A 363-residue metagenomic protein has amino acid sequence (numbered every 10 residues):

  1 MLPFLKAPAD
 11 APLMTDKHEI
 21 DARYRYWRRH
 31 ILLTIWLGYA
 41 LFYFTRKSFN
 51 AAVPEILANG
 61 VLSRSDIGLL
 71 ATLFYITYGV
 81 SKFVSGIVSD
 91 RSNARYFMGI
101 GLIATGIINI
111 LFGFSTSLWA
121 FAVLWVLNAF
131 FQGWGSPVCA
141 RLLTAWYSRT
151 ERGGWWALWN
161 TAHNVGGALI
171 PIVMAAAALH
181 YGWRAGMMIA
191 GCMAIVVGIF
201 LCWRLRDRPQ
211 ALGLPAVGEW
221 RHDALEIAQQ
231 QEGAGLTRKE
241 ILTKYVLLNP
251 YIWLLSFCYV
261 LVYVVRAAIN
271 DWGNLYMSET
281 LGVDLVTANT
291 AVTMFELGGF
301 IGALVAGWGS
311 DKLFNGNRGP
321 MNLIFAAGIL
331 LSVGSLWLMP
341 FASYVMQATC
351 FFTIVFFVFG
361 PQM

Functional and structural regions predicted by a protein language model:
K47, Y75-F83, G167-A168, E296-L304: Residue-level signature of mid-helix packing/kink "hotspots" within the transmembrane helices of 12-pass Major
F49-N50, N249-L304, Q362-M363: Extracytoplasmic gate region of multi-pass secondary transporters
V61, N93, F114-W119, F131 (+1 more regions): Helix-breaking motifs and short loop linkers at transmembrane-helix boundaries and internal kinks in secondary membrane
V80-W119: Conserved MFS/SLC helix-loop-helix module at the cytosolic interface between two early adjacent transmembrane helices
R91-L102, K312-A327: Cytoplasmic membrane-interface "Motif A"-like loop-to-helix N-cap segments of 12-TM Major Facilitator Superfamily
L124-N164: Cytoplasmic helix-loop-helix junction between adjacent transmembrane helices in 12-TM secondary transporters
W159-Q210: Helix-loop-helix hairpin linking two adjacent transmembrane segments in secondary transporters
N317-M363: C-terminal transmembrane helical hairpin of 12-TM major facilitator-type secondary transporters
